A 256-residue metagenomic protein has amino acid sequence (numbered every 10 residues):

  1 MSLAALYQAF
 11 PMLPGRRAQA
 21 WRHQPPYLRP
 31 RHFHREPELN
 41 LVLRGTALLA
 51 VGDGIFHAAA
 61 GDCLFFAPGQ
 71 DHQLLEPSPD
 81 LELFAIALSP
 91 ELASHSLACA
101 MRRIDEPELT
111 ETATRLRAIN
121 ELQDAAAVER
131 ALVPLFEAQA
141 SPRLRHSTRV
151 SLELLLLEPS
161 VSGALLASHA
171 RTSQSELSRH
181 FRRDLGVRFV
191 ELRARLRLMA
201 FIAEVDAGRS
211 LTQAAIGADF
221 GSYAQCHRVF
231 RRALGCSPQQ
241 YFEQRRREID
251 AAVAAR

Functional and structural regions predicted by a protein language model:
M1-A50, F56, A255: Generic protein-terminus/edge-of-domain signal
D53-P68: Short acidic-glycine-tyrosine-enriched beta hairpin
G61, L177, F181, Q225-C226 (+1 more regions): Short hydrophobic/aromatic patch on the recognition helix
G69-L92: Ligand-binding loop in jelly-roll beta-barrel domains
A93-L156: Amphipathic alpha-helical segments enriched in hydrophobic/aromatic residues interleaved with Lys/Arg
F136-S162, L166-A170, V187, E191-S210: A short, Lys/Arg-enriched amphipathic alpha-helix from helix-turn-helix/homeodomain DNA-binding modules
F181-R188, V229-Y241: A secondary-structure capping/hinge motif
R183-Y223, E243-R256: Terminal helix-turn-helix DNA-binding modules in bacterial transcription factors
